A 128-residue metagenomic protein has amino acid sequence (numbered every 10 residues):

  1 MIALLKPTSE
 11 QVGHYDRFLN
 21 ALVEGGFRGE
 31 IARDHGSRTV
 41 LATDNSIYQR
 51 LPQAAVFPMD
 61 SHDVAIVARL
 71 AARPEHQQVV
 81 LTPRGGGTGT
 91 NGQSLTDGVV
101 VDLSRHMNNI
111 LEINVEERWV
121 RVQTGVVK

Functional and structural regions predicted by a protein language model:
M1-A72, H76, G86-R118: N-terminal flexible segment immediately upstream of the FAD-binding catalytic core in FAD-dependent oxidoreductases
Q78-V80: Beta-sheet entry/capping signal
G125: Extended, alpha-helix-rich binding/interface surfaces that flank or overlap catalytic cores and mediate recognition
